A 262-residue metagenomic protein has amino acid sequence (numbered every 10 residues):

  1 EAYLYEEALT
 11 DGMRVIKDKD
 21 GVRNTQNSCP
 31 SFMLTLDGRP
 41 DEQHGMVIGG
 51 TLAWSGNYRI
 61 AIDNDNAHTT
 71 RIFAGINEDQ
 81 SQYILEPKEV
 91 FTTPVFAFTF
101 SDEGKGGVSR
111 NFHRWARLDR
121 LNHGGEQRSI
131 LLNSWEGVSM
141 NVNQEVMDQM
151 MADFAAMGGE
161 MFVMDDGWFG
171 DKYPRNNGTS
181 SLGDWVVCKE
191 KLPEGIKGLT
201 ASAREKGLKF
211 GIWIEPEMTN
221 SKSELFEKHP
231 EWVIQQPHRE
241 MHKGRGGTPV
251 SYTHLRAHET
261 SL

Functional and structural regions predicted by a protein language model:
E1-W115: N-terminal accessory beta-strand-rich subdomains and adjacent acidic, glycine-rich linkers that precede catalytic cores
A2, D171, T219-N220, V233-M241: Non-catalytic terminal segments and appended small domains
I84, T92, L131, M161-V163 (+1 more regions): Structured core elements
A116-H123: Long, charged amphipathic helices and adjacent flexible linkers at domain junctions
H123-G137, Q235-S251: N-terminal small/glycine-rich loop or linker at the start of catalytic domains across soluble metabolic enzymes
V138-E227: Aromatic- and glycine-enriched glycan-recognition loops and surfaces that form the carbohydrate-binding subsites
E190-I196, H229-R245: Acidic, His- and aromatic-enriched active-site or binding-groove loops in soluble protein domains that engage sugars
T253-T260: Conserved small/polar residues in nucleotide/adenosyl-binding loops
